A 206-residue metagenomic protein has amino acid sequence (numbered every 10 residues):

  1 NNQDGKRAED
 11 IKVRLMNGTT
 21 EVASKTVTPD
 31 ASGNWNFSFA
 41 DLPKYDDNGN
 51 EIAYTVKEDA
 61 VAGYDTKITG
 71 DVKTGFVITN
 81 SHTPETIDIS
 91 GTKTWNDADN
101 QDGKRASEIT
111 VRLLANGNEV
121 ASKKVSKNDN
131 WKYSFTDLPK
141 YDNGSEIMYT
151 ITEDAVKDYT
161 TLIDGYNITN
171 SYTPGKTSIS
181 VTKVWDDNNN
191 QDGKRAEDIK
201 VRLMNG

Functional and structural regions predicted by a protein language model:
N1-G206: Solvent-exposed loop/turn and edge beta-strand elements of beta-rich ligand-binding domains
